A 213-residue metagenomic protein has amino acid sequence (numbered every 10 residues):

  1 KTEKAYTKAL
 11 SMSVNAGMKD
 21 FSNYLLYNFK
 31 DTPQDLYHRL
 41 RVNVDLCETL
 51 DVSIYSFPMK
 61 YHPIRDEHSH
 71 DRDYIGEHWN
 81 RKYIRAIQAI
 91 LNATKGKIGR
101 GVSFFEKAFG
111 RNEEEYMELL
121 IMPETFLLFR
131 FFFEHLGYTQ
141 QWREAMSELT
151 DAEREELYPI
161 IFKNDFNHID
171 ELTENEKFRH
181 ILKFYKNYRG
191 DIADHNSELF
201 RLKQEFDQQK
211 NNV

Functional and structural regions predicted by a protein language model:
K1-S69: Conserved AdoMet/S-adenosylmethionine-binding subsite of the radical SAM
H38, H62, H68-H70, H78 (+4 more regions): Histidine (H) residue identity feature
D45, F57-G110: Leucine-rich solenoid repeat modules
I84-V213: Radical SAM enzyme core and accessory elements
